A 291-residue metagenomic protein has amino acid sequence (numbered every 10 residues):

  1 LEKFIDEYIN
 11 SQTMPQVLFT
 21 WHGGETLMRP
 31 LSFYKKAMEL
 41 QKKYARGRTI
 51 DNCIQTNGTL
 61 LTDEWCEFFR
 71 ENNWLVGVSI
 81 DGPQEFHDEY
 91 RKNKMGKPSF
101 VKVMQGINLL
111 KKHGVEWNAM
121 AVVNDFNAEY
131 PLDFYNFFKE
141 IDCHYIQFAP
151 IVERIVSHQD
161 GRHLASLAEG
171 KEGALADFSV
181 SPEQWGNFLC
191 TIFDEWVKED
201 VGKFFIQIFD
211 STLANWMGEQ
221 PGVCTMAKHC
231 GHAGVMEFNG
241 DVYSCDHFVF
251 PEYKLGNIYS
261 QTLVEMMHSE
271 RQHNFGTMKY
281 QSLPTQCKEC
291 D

Functional and structural regions predicted by a protein language model:
L1-I151: Conserved glycine-rich "GG(E/T)P / GGGxP" loop and the immediately following alpha-helix in the radical SAM core
E25, C230, C287-D291: Cysteine-centered iron-sulfur cluster-binding motifs in ferredoxin-type domains/subunits of redox enzymes
I50-N52, F209, E270: Short, basic, glycine/proline-bearing loop/turn elements
E89-V101, N108-T225, H229, V235 (+2 more regions): Radical SAM enzyme [4Fe-4S]-AdoMet core and its adjacent flexible, acidic and glycine-rich loops/tails across
P221, V249-D291: Membrane-interface junctions of multi-pass transporters
F238: A cytosolic small-molecule/anion-sensing beta-strand core signal
